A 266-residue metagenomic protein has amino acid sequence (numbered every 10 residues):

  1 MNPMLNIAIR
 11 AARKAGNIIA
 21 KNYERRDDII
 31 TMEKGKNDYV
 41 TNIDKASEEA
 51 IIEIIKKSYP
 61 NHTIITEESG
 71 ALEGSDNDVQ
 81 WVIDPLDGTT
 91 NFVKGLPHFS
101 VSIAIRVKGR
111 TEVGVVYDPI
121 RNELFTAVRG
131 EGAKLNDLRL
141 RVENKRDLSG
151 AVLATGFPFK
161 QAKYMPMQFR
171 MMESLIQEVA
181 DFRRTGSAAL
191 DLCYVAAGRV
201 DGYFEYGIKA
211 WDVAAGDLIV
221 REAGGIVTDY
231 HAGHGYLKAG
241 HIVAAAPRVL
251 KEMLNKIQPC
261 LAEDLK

Functional and structural regions predicted by a protein language model:
M1-L86, R248, P259, E263-K266: N-terminal subdomain of lithium-sensitive/metallo-dependent phosphomonoesterases centered on the IMPase/IPPase/PAP
M1-R10, R170-Q177, L190-K266: Oxyanion/phosphate-interacting regions
I18, N61-T63, D181, D201 (+1 more regions): Residue-level detector of anion-binding/catalytic polar loops
I19, D44, I55, T89 (+6 more regions): Residue-level signal for inorganic ion chemistry
K34, E67, T185-S187, Y230: Conserved beta-strand termini and adjacent loop/short-helix elements that scaffold enzyme active sites in alpha/beta
T63, V113, V152, D201-G202: Short, Asp-centered acidic motifs that coordinate Mg2+ and/or phosphate in catalytic or ligand-binding sites
N77-R121: Glycine-rich active-site/cofactor-binding loop and its immediate structural neighborhood
A104-L192, A239-K266: Acidic beta-strand-loop-alpha-helix segment within the catalytic core of divalent metal-dependent phosphate-processing
